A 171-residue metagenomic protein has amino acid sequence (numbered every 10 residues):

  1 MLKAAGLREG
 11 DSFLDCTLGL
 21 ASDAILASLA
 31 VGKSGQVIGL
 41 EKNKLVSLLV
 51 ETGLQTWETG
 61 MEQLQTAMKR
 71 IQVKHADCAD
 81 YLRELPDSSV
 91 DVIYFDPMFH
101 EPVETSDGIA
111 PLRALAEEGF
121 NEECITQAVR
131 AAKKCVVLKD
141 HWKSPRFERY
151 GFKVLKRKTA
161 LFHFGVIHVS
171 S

Functional and structural regions predicted by a protein language model:
G6-S12, K33, S88: Short helix-loop-beta connector
E9-A21, I38: Conserved class I S-adenosyl-L-methionine
F13, I93-Y94: Hydrophobic beta-strand segment of the Class I
L20-S34: Conserved SAM-binding loop of SAM-dependent methyltransferases across substrates and taxa, primarily the Class I
V31, P86, R130-A132: A generic alpha-to-beta junction signature in SAM-dependent methyltransferases
L40-V92: S-adenosyl-L-methionine
P97-C124: Mobile active-site "lid"/loop adjacent to the S-adenosyl-L-methionine
E122-H168: Conserved Class I SAM-dependent methyltransferase catalytic core
